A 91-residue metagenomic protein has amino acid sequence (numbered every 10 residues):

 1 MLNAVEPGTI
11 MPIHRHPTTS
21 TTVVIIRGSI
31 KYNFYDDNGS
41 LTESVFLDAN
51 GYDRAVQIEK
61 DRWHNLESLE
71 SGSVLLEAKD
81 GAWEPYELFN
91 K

Functional and structural regions predicted by a protein language model:
L2-A4, T22, A55-Q57, E77: Conserved hydrophobic/aromatic beta-strand scaffold that supports enzyme active sites
L2-T19: Conserved short histidine dyad/triad with adjacent acidic residue
M11, E43-V45, R54-V56: Short beta-strand segments
P12-H14, Y32-F34, V56-I58, H64-L69 (+1 more regions): Short beta-strand His + acidic residue motifs that chelate non-heme Fe in jelly-roll/DSBH and cupin folds
R15-P17, V24-I25, S68-S71: Short glycine/proline-enriched turns and hinge-like loops at secondary-structure junctions
T18-N38: Glycine- and acidic-residue-biased ligand/ion/polar-headgroup-sensing regions
S40-F46, N50-G51, W63-K91: Double-stranded beta-helix
